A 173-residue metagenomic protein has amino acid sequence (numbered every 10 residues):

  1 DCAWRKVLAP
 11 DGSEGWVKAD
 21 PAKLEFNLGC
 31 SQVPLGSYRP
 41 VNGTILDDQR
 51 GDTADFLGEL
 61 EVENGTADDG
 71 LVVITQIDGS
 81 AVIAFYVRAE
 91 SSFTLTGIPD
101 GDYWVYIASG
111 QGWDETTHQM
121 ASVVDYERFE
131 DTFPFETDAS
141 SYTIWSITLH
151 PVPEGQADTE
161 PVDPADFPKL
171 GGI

Functional and structural regions predicted by a protein language model:
D1-D20: SH3/SH3-like beta-barrel superfamily modules
D20, G97-I98: Hydrophobic loop/turn residues within beta-sheet-rich immunoglobulin-like superfamily modules
P21-D48: A general sequence property marking short-to-moderate contiguous segments in secreted/outer-membrane adhesion
F26-L35, G110-E154: Structured interaction patches on ligand/partner-binding surfaces of diverse proteins
E61-T66: Asparagine-centered strand-capping/turn motif at beta-strand->loop junctions
I83-R88: Short beta-strand segments within Ig-like beta-sandwich modules, predominantly Fibronectin type-III
E90-T96: Short, surface-exposed beta-strand/beta-hairpin micro-motifs centered on an aromatic residue
G101-V105: A short tyrosine-centered beta-strand micro-motif
